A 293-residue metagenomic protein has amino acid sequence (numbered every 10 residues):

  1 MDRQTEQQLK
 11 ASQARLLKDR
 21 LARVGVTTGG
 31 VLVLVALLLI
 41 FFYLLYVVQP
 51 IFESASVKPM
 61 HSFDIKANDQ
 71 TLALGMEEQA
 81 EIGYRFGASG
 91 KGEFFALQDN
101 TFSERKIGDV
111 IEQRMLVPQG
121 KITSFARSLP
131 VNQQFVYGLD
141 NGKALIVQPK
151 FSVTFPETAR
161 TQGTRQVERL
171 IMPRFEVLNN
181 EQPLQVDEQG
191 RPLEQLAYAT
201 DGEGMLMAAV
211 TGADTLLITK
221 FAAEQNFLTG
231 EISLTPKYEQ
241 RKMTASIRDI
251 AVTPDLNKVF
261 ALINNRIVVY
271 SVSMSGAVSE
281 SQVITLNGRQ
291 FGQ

Functional and structural regions predicted by a protein language model:
M1-T28, S54-L74, Q182-E188, L193-L196 (+1 more regions): Transmembrane alpha-helical segments of polytopic membrane transport and secretion proteins
Q13, P59-K66, V110-V117, N180-E188 (+2 more regions): A short beta-strand motif characteristic of beta-propeller blades
T27-F52: Membrane-water interface segments at the C-terminal ends of transmembrane alpha-helices in multi-pass inner-membrane
F42, G83-Y84, F135-V136, L206-A208 (+1 more regions): Structural core positions within WD40/WD-like beta-propeller blades
P50, L97-E104, V147-R169, T219-G230 (+1 more regions): Short loop/turn segments immediately following beta-strands, especially the blade-tip and inter-blade linker loops
L74-G75, F125, L196-Y198, I250 (+1 more regions): Hydrophobic core register within WD40 beta-propeller blades
A80-E81, N132-Q133, E203-M205, D255-N257: Short coil/turn segments that connect the beta-strands within blades of beta-propeller domains
S89-G92, N141-A144, G212-L216, N257 (+1 more regions): Loop/turn residues immediately N-terminal
